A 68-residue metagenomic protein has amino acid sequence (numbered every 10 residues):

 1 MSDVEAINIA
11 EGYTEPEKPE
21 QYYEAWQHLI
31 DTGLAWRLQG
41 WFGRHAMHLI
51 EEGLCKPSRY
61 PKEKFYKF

Functional and structural regions predicted by a protein language model:
M1-F68: Catalytic phosphate/metal-binding cores of nucleic-acid and nucleotide-processing enzymes, i.e., regions that mediate
